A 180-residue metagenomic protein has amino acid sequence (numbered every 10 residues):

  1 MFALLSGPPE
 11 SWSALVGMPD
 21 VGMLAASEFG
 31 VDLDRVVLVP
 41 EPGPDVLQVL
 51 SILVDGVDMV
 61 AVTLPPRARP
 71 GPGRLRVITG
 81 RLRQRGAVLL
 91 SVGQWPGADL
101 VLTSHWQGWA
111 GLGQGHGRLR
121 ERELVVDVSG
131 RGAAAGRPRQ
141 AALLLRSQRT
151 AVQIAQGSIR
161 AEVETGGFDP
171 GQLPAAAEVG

Functional and structural regions predicted by a protein language model:
M1-G180: N-terminal regions of ATP-driven nucleic-acid and macromolecular assemblies, encompassing P-loop NTP-binding domains
